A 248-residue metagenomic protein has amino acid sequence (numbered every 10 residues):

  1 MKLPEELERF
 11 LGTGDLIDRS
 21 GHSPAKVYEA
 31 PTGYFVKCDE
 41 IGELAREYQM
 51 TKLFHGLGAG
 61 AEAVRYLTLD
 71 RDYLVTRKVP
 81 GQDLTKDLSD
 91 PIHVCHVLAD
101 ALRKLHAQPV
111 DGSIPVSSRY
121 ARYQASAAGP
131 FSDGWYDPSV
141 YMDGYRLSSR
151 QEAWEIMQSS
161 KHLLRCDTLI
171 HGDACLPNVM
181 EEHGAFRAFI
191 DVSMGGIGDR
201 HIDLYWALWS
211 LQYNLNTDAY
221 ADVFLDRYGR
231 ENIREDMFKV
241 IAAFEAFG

Functional and structural regions predicted by a protein language model:
K2-E8, A107-G172, I233-D236: An alpha-helical support segment within catalytic cores of ATP-dependent transferases
R9-D18: Conserved N-terminal boundary motif of the eukaryotic protein kinase catalytic domain
I17-P115, G129: ATP-binding pocket architecture of kinase catalytic cores
H22, T68, H162-L164, A174 (+1 more regions): A generic fold-level signal
I92-C95, L147-R150, H201, A221: Short, structured helix-loop boundary elements
S132-D133, L163-L169, E182-I233, K239: Active-site Asp-x-Gly
P177-E181: Hydrophobic residue at the +6 position relative to the catalytic HRD Asp in the kinase catalytic loop
V240-G248: …primarily DNA-binding HTH/wHTH and HhH modules…
